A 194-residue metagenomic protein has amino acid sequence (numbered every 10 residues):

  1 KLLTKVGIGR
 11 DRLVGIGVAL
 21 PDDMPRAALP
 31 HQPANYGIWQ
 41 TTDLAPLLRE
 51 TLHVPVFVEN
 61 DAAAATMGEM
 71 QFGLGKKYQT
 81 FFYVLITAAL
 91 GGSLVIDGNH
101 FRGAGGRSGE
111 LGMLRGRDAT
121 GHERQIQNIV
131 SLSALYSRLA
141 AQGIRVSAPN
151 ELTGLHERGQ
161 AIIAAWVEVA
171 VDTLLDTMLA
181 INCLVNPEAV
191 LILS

Functional and structural regions predicted by a protein language model:
K1-V14, A27, E50-V54, F72 (+1 more regions): ATP-binding/phosphotransfer module of carbohydrate and carboxylate kinases, centering on a glycine-rich
L2-G15, A19-T80: Glycine-rich phosphate-binding loop and adjoining helix at the ATP-binding site of ATP-dependent phosphoryl-transfer
L20, I86-A88, S194: Short secondary-structure boundary segments
D23-M24, A89-L90, L135: Conserved sequence/active-site signature of Rossmann-fold short-chain dehydrogenase/reductase
T42, L94, H156-E157: Flexible loop/hinge segments that line or gate small-molecule binding clefts
L74-V130: Glycine-rich phosphate-binding loop of actin/hexokinase-like ATP-binding domains
